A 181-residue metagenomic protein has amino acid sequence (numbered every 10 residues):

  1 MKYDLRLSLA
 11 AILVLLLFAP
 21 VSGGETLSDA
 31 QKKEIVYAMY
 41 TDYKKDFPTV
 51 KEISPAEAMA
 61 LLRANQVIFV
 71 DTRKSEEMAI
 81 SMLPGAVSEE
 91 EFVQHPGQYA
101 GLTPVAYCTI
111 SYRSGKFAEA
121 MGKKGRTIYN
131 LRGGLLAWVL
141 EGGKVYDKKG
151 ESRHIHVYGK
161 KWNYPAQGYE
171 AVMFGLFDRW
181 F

Functional and structural regions predicted by a protein language model:
M1-L9: Bacterial N-terminal signal peptides that target proteins for export
S8-A19: Bacterial N-terminal signal peptides
P20, G24-T49, A79-G101, G115-F181: Rhodanese-like catalytic fold shared by cysteine-dependent sulfurtransferases and DSP/PTP-type phosphatases
F47-L61: A short, well-structured juxtamembrane/interface segment
A58, Q66-R73: Short hydrophobic beta-strand that contains or immediately precedes a catalytic carboxylate
A60-A64, G97-L102: Flexible, charged surface loops at secondary-structure boundaries
I68, T103-V105: Structural motif
T109-R113: Gly/Ser/Thr-rich loops at beta-strand to alpha-helix junctions that form or flank small-molecule/cofactor-binding
